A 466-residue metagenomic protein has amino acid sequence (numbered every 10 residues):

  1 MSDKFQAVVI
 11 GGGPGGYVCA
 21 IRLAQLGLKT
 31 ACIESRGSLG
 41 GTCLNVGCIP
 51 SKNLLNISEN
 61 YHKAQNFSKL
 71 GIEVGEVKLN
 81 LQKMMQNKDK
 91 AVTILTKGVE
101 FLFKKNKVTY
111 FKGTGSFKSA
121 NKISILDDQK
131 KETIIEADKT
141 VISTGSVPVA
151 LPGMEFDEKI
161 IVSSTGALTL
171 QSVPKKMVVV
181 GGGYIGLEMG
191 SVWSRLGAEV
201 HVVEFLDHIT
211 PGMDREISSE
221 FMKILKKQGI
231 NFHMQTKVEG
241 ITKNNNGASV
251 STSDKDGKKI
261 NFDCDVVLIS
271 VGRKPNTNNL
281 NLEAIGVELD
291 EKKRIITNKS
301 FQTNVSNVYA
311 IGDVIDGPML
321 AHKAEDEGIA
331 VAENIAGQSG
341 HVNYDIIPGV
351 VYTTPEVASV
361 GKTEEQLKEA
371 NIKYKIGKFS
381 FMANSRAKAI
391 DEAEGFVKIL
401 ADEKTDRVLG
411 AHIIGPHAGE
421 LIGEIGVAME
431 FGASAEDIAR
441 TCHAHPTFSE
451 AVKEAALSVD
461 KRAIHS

Functional and structural regions predicted by a protein language model:
S2-F5, I21-V173, H201, L206-T210 (+6 more regions): Glycine-rich flavin
S2-G13, V173-G183: Beta1/beta-strand and adjacent pyrophosphate-binding region of the FAD-binding site in flavoprotein oxidoreductases
V8-R36, T42, I49, N53-N60 (+2 more regions): Flexible, glycine-rich terminal cap/loop adjacent to redox cofactors in electron-transfer oxidoreductases
G11-G16, G145, G181-G186, G272 (+2 more regions): Conserved phosphate-binding and hydrolysis motifs of nucleotide-dependent enzymes
C48, I142-E199, V203, N231-F232 (+2 more regions): Glycine-rich dinucleotide-binding loop and its adjacent helix/turn
T109-K112, S116-D128, I135, L196-K299 (+3 more regions): A Rossmann-like FAD-binding core segment of flavoenzymes
D157-V173, N261-A336, H341: FAD-site-proximal beta/loop scaffold in flavoenzymes
